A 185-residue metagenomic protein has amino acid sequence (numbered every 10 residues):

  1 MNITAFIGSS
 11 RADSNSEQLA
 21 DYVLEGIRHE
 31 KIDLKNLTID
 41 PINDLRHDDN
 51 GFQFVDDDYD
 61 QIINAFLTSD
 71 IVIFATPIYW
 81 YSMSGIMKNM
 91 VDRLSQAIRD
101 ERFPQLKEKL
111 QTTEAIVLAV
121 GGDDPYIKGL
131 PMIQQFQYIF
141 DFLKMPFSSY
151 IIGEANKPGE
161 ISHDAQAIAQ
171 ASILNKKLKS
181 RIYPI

Functional and structural regions predicted by a protein language model:
M1-R99, A165-I185: N-terminal beta1-alpha1-beta2 submodule of the flavodoxin-like/Rossmannoid cofactor-binding fold
A5, V55, L118-A119, K157: A short, mixed-charge helix-start or loop-turn motif at secondary-structure junctions
S10-D13, I78-Y81, G122-Y126, N156-G159: Short histidine/acidic/glycine/proline-rich micro-motifs that form metal- and phosphate-coordinating active-site loops
L34, V120, G153: Active-site donor-binding loop signature of nucleotide-sugar glycosyltransferases
D40-N43, A155-I161: A short acidic, helix-capping loop that chelates divalent metal ions and anchors anionic groups
R99-D100, L106, Q135, K144 (+3 more regions): Short, charged/polar low-complexity linear motifs in solvent-exposed/disordered segments
F103-S148: Short, glycine-/small-residue-rich phosphate/pyrophosphate-handling segment
S148-E154: Beta-strand-loop-alpha "switch" segments that mediate conformational coupling across diverse proteins
